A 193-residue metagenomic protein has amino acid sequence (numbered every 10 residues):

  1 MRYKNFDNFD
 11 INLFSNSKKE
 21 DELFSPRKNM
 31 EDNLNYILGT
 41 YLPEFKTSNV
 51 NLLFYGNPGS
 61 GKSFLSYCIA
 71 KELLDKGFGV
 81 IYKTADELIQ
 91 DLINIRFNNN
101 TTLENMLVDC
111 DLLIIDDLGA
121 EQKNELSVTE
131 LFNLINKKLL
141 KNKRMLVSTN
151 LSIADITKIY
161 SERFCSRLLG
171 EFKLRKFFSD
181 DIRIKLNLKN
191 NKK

Functional and structural regions predicted by a protein language model:
N8-L52: Pre-Walker A (pre-P-loop) alpha-helix and adjacent loop at the N terminus of AAA/AAA+ ATPase modules, a conserved
K18-E31, Y55, L74-D109, Q122: Short glycine-rich substrate-engagement loop in P-loop NTPases that contacts/grips substrate
G39-P43, D91-L113, V128-K137: Conserved alpha-helical scaffold flanking the Walker A/P-loop in AAA+ ATPase domains
E44-K46, D75, N105-V108, N136-K141 (+1 more regions): Conserved catalytic network of the ASCE P-loop NTPase/AAA+ motor domain
F45-S66: Walker A/P-loop nucleotide-binding motif
F64-F78: P-loop NTPase Walker A phosphate-binding motif
F78-G79, D109-L112, K141-V147: Loop/turn-to-beta-strand initiation segments
I89-I95, L118-K193: Replace "adjacent to P-loop NTPase cores in ATP/GTP-dependent enzymes" with "adjacent to NTP-binding cores
